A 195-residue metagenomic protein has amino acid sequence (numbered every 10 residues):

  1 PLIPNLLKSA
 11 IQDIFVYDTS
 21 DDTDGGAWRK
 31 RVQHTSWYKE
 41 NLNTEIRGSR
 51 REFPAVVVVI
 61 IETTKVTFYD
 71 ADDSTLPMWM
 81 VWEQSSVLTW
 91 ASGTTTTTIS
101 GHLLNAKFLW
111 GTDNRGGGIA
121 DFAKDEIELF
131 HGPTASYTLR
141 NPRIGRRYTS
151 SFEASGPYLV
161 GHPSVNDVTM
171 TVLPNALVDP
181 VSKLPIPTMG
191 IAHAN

Functional and structural regions predicted by a protein language model:
P1-L2, N195: Short intrinsically disordered, low-complexity coil segments enriched in acidic
L2-P54, W90-A106, S155-I186: Structural signature of eukaryotic scaffold interfaces centered on beta-propeller domains
D21-G26, K65-G93, G116-V160, N195: Surface-exposed loop/turn elements that mediate protein-protein interactions on large endomembrane-trafficking
R47, T96-T98, L109-W110, G116-G118 (+3 more regions): Sequence-structural signature of mature extracellular/luminal beta-sheet repeat domains, prominently beta-propellers
P54-I60, A106-T112, P187-A192: Short beta-strand elements that form the blades of beta-propeller/WD-repeat-like and other beta-sheet-rich scaffold
M78-M80, M170, M189: Detector for methionine-enriched segments
E128, P174-D179, H193-A194: An almost-null, non-specific background feature that weakly reflects generic protein context rather than any particular
N166, A194-N195: Repeated polar recognition positions within modular binding domains
